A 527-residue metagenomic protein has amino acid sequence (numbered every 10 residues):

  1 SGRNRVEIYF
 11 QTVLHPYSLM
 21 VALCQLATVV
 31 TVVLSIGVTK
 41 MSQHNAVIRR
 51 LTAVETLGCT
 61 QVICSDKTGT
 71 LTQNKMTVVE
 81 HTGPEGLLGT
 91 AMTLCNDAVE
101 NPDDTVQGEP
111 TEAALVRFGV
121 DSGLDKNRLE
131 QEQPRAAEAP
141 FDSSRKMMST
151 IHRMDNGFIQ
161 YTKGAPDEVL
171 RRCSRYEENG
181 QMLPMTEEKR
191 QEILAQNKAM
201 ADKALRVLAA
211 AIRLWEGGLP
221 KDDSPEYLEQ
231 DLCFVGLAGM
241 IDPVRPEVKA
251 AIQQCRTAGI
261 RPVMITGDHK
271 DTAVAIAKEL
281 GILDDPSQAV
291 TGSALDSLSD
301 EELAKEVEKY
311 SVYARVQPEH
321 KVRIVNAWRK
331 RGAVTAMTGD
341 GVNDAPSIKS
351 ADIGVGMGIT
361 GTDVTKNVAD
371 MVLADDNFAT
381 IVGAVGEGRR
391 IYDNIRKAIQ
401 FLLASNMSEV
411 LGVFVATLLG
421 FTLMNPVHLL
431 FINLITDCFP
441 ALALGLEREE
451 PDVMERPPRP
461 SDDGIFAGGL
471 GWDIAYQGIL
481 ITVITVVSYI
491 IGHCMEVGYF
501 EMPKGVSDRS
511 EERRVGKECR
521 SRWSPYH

Functional and structural regions predicted by a protein language model:
S1-E455, I465-F466, I479, C494 (+1 more regions): Conserved cytosolic headpiece of P-type ATPases
P184, E511-E512: Ser/Thr- (and often Asn-) enriched beta-sheet segments in non-cytosolic proteins
L232, H493-E511: Hydrophobic alpha-helical transmembrane segments and immediately flanking/interface helices in integral membrane
S461-I479, P503-R509: Membrane-water interface at loop-to-transmembrane-helix junctions
I481-M495: Alpha-helical transmembrane segments and their membrane-interface junctions in multi-pass membrane proteins
E512-C519, Y526-H527: Conserved small/polar residues in nucleotide/adenosyl-binding loops
